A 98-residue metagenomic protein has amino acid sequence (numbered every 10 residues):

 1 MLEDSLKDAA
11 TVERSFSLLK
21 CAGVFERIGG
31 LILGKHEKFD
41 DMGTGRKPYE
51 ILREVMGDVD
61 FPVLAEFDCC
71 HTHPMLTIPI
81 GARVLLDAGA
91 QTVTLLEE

Functional and structural regions predicted by a protein language model:
M1-G43: Internal helical hairpin/lid segments
K35-E98: ATP/nucleoside-binding phosphotransfer catalytic cores, i.e., glycine-rich phosphate-binding loops
